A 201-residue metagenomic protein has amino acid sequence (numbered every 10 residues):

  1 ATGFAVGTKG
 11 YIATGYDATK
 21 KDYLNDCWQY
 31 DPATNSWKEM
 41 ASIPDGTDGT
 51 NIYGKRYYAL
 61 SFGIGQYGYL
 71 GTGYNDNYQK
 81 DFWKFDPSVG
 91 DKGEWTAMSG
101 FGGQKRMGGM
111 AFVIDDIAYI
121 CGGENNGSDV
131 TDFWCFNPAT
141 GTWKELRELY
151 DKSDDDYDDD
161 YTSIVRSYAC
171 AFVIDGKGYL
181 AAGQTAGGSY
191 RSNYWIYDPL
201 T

Functional and structural regions predicted by a protein language model:
A1-T201: Kelch-like beta-propeller repeat domains
